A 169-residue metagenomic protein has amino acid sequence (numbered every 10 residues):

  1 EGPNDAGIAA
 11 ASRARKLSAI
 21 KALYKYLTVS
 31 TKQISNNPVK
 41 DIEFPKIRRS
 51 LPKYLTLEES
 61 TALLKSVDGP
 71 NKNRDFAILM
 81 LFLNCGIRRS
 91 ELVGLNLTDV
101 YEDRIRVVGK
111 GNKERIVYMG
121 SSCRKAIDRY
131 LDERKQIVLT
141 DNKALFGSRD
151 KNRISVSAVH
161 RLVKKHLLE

Functional and structural regions predicted by a protein language model:
E1-E169: Conserved catalytic core of the tyrosine transesterase superfamily
